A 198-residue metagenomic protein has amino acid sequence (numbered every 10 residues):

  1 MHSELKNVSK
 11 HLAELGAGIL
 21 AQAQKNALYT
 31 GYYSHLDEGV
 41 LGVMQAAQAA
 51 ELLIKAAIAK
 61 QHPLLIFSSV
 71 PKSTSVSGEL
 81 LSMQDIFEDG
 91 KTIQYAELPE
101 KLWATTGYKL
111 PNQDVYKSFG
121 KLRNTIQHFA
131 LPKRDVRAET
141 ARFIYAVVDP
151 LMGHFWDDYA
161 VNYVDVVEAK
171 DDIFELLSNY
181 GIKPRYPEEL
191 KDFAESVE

Functional and structural regions predicted by a protein language model:
S3-E14, Y33-L41, L110-K117, A138: Short, solvent-exposed segments of well-ordered alpha helices
A13-A27, F119-N124: Active-site-adjacent bridging/hinge elements
A17, E38-K60: Short, hydrophobic, well-ordered secondary-structure elements
A23-S34, Q61, I126-K133: Secondary-structure edge/capping motif, primarily at the C-terminal ends of alpha-helices and the immediately following
I54-F67, D135-A138, V161: Short, solvent-exposed secondary-structure capping/transition elements
A59-F119: A broadly used, surface-exposed interaction patch
K109-V136: Histidine-centered, metal-coordinating catalytic motifs and their short helical/loop contexts
D114, P132-E198: Polyanionic, low-complexity intrinsically disordered segments
